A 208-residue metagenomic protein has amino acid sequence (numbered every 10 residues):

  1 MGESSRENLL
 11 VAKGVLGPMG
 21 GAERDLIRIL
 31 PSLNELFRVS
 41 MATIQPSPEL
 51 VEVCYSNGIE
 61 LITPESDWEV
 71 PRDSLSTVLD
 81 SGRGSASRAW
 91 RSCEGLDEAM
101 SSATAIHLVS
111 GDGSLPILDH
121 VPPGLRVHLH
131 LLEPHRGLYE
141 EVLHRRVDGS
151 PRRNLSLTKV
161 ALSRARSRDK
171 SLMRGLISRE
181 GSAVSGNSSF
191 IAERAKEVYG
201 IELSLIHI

Functional and structural regions predicted by a protein language model:
G14-M19, L36-D80: N-terminal strand-loop element at the rim of the active site of nucleotide-sugar-dependent glycosyltransferases
A22, I44, L108-S110, G186-S188: Replace "coordinates the UDP/GDP/TDP-sugar" with "coordinates nucleotide-activated sugar donors
A22-L33: Short amphipathic alpha-helix
I62-E94, S156-A161: A short, charged, and often flexible helix/loop element on the N-terminal side of the glycosyltransferase catalytic
G95-P116, R126-L132: Short N-terminal targeting/anchoring amphipathic segment
D97, H135, R146-V184, I191-A192: Membrane-proximal helix-turn-helix segments that form the acceptor-binding/catalytic region of lipid-linked
A105, V121-L155, S185: Active-site proximal beta-strand in glycosyltransferases
I206-I208: Conserved small/polar residues in nucleotide/adenosyl-binding loops
